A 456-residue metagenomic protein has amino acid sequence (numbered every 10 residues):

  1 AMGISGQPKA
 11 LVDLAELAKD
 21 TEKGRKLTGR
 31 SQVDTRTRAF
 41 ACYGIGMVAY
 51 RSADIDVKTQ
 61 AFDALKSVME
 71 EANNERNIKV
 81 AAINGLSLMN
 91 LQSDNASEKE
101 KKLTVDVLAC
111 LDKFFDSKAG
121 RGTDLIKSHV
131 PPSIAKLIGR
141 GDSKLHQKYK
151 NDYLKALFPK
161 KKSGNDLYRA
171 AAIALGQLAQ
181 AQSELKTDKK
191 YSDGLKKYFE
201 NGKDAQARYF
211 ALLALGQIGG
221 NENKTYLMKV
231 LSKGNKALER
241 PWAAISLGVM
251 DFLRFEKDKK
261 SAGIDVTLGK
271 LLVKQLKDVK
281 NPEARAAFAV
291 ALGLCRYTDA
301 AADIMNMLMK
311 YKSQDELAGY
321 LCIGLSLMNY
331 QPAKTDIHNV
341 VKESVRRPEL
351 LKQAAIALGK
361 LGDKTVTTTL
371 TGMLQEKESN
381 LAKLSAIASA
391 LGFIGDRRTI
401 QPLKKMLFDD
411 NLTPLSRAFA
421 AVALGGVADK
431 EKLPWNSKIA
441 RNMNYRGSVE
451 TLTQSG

Functional and structural regions predicted by a protein language model:
A1-G456: Long, helix-rich interaction regions
